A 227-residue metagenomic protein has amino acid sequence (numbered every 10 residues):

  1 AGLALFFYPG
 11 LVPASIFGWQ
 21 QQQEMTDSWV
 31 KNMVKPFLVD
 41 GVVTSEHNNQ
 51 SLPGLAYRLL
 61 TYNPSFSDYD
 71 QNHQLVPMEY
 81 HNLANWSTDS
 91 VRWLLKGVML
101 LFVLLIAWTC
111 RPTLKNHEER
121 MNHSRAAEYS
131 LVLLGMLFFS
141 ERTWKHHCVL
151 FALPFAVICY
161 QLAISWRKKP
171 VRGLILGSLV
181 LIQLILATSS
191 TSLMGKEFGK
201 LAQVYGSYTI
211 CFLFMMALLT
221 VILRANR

Functional and structural regions predicted by a protein language model:
G2-A127, V132, L137-S140: Primarily membrane-embedded glycan-assembly and transfer machineries that use lipid-linked glycans
L5-F6, L150-F151, A187: Hydrophobic alpha-helical transmembrane segments of integral membrane proteins, especially lipid-exposed positions
Y69-V76, F151-A152, R167-I175: Short alpha-helical "patches" and their helix-cap loops
Y129, R142-T143, R172-G173: A structural signal for short secondary-structure junctions
Y129, V149-V157: Alpha-helical transmembrane segments of multi-pass membrane proteins
G135-M136, F151, C159-Y160: Generic hydrophobic alpha-helical scaffold/packing signal
S140-V149: Membrane-interface catalytic loops of GT-C/OST-like multi-pass glycosylation enzymes that act
V157-R227: Aromatic-enriched
